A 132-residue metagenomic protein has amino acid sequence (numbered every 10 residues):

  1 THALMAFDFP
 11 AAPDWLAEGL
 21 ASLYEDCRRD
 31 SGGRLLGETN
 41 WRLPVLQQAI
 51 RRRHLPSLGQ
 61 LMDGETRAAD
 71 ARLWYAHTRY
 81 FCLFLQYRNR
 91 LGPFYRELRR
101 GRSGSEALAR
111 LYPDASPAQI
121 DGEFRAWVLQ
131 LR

Functional and structural regions predicted by a protein language model:
T1, M5: Short alpha-helix carrying the canonical HExxH Zn2+-binding catalytic motif
F7-R132: Acidic/His/Gly-enriched intrinsically disordered linker/tail segments that often contain short helix/coil "MoRF-like"
